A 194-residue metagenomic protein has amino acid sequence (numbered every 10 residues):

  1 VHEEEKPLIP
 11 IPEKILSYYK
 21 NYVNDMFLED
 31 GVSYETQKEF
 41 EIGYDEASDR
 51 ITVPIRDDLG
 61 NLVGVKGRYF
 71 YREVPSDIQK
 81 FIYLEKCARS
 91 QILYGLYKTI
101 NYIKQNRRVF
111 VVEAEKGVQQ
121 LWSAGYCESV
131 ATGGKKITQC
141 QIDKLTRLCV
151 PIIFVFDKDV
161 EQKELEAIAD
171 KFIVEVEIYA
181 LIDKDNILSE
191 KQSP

Functional and structural regions predicted by a protein language model:
V1-T52, R56-L59, I100-I103: TOPRIM metal-binding catalytic domain and adjacent DNA-binding surface shared by DnaG-type primases
E46-C149, E164: Phosphate-handling DNA/RNA-contact segment within nucleic-acid enzymes
S129-K136, Y179-I187: A short glycine-rich beta-strand->turn/loop micro-motif centered on a GG-aromatic cluster
K135-A180: Conserved catalytic cores of soluble enzyme domains, especially glycine-rich substrate-binding beta-alpha loops
D143-L148, L188-P194: Short, surface-exposed amphipathic charged segments that create phosphate/polyanion-binding patches used for binding
D159-V160, N186-L188: Conserved nucleotide-binding/hydrolysis micro-motifs of P-loop NTPases
